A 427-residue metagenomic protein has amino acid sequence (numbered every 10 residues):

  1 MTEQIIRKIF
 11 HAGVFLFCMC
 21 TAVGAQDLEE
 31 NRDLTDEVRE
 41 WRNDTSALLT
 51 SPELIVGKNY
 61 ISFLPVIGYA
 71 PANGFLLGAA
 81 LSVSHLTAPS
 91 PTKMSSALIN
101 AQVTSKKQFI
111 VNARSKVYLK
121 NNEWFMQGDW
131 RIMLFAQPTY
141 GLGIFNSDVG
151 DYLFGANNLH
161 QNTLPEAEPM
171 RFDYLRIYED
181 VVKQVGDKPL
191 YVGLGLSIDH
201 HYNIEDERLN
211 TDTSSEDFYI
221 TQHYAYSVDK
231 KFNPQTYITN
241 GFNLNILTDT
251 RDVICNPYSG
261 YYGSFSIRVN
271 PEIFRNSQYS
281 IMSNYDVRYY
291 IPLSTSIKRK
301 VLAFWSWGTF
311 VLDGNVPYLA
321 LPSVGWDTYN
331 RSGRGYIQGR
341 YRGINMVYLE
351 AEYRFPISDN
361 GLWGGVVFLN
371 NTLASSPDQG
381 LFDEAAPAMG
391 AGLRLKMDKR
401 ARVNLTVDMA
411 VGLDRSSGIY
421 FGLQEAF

Functional and structural regions predicted by a protein language model:
M1-R42: Cleavable N-terminal export/targeting peptides
Q26-L64, K231: N-terminal targeting leaders of membrane proteins
L49-N59, T87-M94, K120-M126, G186-Y191 (+6 more regions): Short loop/turn motifs that connect adjacent beta-strands in outer-membrane beta-barrel proteins
L54-F63, Y69-F232, G339-R340, N404-T406 (+1 more regions): Gram-negative/organellar outer-membrane beta-barrel architecture
I61-F63, L77-A79, F109-A113, D173-E179 (+8 more regions): Hydrophobic, lipid-facing positions within transmembrane beta-strands of outer-membrane proteins
L64, S96-N100, F125-Q127, Y191-G193 (+6 more regions): Residue-level detector of the transmembrane beta-barrel scaffold of outer-membrane proteins
S84-A88, Q102-Q108, M133-Q137, H201-N203 (+7 more regions): Sequence/structural signature of outer-membrane beta-barrel proteins
F232, F242-S358, W363: C-terminal outer-membrane beta-barrel translocator/porin domains of Gram-negative envelope proteins and their
